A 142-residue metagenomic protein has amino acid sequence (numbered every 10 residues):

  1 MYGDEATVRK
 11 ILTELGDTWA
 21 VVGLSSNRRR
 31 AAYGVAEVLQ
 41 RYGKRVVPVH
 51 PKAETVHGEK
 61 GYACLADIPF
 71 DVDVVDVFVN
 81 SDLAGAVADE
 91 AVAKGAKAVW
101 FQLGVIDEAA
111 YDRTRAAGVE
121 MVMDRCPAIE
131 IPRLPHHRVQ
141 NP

Functional and structural regions predicted by a protein language model:
M1-E5, V56-Y62: Short gly/ser/thr-rich secondary-structure transition/capping motifs
M1-G16: Short N-terminal or domain-adjacent regulatory/targeting segments
W19-V22: Conserved beta-strand elements of the Class I
S25-R29, E37-H57: NAD(P)-binding Rossmann-fold cofactor-contacting core
K44, K94-K97, A117-V119: A short helix->loop->beta-strand "cap" motif at the edges of active sites that frequently abuts
L65-I106: Mid-chain, well-packed structural core segment of small domains
L103-I131, H137: Rossmann-fold NAD(P)-binding glycine/threonine-rich loop
